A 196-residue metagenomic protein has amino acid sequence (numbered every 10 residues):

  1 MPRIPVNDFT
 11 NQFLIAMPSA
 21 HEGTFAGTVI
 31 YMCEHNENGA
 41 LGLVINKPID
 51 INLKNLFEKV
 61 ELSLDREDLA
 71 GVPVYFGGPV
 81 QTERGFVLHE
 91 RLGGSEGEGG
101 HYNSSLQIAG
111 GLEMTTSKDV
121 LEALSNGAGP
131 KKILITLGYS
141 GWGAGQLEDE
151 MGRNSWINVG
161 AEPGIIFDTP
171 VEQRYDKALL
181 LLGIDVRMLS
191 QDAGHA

Functional and structural regions predicted by a protein language model:
M1-I135, S140-A196: A short aromatic-anchored loop/beta-hairpin motif
